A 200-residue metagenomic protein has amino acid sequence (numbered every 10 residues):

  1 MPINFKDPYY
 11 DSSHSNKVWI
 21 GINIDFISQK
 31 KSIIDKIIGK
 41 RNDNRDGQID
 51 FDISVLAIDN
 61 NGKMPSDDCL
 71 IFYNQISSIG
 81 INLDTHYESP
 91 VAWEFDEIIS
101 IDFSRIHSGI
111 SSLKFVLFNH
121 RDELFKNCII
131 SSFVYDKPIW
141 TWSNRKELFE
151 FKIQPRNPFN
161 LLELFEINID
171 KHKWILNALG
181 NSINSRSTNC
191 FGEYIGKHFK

Functional and structural regions predicted by a protein language model:
M1-K200: Intrinsic-disorder/low-complexity signal
